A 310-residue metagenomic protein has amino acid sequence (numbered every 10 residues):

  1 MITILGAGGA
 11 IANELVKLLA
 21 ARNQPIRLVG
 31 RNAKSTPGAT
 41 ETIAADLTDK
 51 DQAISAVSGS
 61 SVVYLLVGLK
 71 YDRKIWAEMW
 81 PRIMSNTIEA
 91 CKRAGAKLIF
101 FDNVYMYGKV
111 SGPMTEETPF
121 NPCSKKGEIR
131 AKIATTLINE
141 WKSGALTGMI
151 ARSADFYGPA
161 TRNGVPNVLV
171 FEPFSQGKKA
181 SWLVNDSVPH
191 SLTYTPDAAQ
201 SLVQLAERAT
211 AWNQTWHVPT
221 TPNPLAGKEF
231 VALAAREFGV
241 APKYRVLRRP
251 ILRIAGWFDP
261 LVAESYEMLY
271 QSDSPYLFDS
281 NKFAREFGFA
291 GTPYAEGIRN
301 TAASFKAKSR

Functional and structural regions predicted by a protein language model:
I2, S201-S265, S280, T292-R310: Mid/C-terminal beta-alpha module of Rossmann-like enzyme folds, strongest in SDR-family dehydrogenases/epimerases
I2-Q24: N-terminal Rossmann NAD(P)H-binding glycine-rich loop of SDR-like oxidoreductase domains
R27, S85-K132, M149: Conserved Rossmann-fold NAD(P)-dependent oxidoreductase catalytic core, especially the SDR/UDP-sugar
K34-A94: NAD(P)H-binding glycine-rich loop region in Rossmannoid oxidoreductase-like domains and their noncatalytic homologs
A77-P81, G112, C123-T135, G164-V168 (+4 more regions): Short-chain dehydrogenase/reductase
N103, T135-A160: Conserved beta-loop-beta element that borders a ligand/cofactor-binding pocket
R162-L169, L183-A206, N213-H217: Substrate-positioning beta->alpha
L169-S191, K243-Y276: Alpha-helical membrane-targeting segments
